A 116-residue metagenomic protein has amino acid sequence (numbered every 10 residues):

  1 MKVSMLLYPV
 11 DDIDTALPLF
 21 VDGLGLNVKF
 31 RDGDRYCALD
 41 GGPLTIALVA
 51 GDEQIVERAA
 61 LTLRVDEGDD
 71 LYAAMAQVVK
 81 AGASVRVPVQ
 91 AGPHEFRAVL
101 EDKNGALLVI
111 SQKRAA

Functional and structural regions predicted by a protein language model:
M1-K2, E53-R58, A91-G92: Short glycine-enriched loop/turn motifs at secondary-structure junctions
M1-L17, T45, L61-L63, R114-A116: N-terminal beta-strand motif that seeds the catalytic metal site of vicinal oxygen chelate
D14-N27: Amphipathic alpha-helical segments
T15, D32-C37, P93, A116: Short glycine/proline-centered loop/turn elements that form peptide/ligand docking sites
T15-A16, D69-A74: Short, conserved charged micro-motifs
G25-R31, S84-V89: Short secondary-structure junctions
N27-A59, L107-Q112: Conserved short beta-strand elements that form part of the metal-binding/catalytic scaffold of enzyme active sites
M75-A76, K80-A116: Vicinal oxygen chelate
